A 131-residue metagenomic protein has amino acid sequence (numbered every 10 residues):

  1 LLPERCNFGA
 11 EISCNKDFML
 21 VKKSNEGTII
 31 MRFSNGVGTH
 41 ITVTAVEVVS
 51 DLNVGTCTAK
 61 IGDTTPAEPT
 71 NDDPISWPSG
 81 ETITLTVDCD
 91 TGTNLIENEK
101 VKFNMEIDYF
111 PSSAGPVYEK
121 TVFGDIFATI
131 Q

Functional and structural regions predicted by a protein language model:
L2-Q131: N-terminal export/assembly leader peptides and their processing motifs that target proteins to secretory
